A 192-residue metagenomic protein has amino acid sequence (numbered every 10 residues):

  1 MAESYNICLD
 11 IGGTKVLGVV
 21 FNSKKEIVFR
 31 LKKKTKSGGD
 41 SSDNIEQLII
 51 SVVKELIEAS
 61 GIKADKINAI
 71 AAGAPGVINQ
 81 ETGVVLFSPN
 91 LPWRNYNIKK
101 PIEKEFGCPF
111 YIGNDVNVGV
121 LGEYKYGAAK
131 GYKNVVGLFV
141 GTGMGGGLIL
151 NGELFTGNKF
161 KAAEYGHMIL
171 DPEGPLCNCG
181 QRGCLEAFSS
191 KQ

Functional and structural regions predicted by a protein language model:
A2-Q47, S51, V84-F87, F160: Short glycine-rich, Thr/Ser-proximal phosphate-binding strand/loop in the N-terminal lobe of ATP-dependent enzymes
E3-Y5, V19-F21, F29-K32, S41-S42 (+3 more regions): Glycine/GP-enriched mid-protein hinge/lid loop-to-helix segment characteristic of carbohydrate kinases
D10-G12, A69, G137-V140: Short loop/turn motifs at secondary-structure junctions and domain boundaries
D10-G12, N22, N79, D115 (+1 more regions): Acidic active-site catalytic centers that drive phospho-/nucleotidyl reactions and related ester hydrolyses
T14, P75-V77, G141-G143: Short glycine-rich anion-binding loops that position phosphate/pyrophosphate groups of nucleotides and phosphorylated
L17, Q80-T82, G146: Glycine/Thr-rich phosphate-binding loops of Rossmann-like dinucleotide-binding domains
K25, G73-A74: A conserved beta-strand/loop capping segment in the N-terminal third of enzymes that catalyze redox or closely related
S41-I50, E58, D65-I70, V77-N134: Glycine-rich phosphate-binding loop and adjoining helix at the ATP-binding site of ATP-dependent phosphoryl-transfer
